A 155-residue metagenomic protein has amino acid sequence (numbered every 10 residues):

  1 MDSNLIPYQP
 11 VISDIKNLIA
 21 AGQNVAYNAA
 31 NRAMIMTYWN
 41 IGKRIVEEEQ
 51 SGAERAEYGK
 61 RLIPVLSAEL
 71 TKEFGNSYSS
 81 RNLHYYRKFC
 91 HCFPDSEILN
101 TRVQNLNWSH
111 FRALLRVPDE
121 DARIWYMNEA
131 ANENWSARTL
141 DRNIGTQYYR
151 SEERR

Functional and structural regions predicted by a protein language model:
M1-R155: Basic, low-complexity intrinsically disordered segments
